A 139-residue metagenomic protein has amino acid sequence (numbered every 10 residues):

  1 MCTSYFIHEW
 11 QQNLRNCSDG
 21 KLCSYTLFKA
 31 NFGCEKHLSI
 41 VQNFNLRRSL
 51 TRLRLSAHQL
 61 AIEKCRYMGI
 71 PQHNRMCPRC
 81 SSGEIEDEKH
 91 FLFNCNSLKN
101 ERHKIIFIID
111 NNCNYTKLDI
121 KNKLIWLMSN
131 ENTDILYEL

Functional and structural regions predicted by a protein language model:
H8-L139: Family-specific functional microsites
